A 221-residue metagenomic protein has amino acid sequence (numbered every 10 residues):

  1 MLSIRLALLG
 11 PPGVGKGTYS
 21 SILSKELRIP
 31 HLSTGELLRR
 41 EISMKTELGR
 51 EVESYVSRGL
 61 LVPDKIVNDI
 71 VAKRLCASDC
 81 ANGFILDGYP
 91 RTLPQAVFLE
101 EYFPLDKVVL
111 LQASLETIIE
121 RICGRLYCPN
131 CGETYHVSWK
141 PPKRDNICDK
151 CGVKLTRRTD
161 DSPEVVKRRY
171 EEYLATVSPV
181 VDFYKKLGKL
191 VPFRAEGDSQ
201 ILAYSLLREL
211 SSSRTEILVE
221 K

Functional and structural regions predicted by a protein language model:
M1-K221: Glycine-rich phosphate-binding loop of ATP-dependent small-molecule kinases
